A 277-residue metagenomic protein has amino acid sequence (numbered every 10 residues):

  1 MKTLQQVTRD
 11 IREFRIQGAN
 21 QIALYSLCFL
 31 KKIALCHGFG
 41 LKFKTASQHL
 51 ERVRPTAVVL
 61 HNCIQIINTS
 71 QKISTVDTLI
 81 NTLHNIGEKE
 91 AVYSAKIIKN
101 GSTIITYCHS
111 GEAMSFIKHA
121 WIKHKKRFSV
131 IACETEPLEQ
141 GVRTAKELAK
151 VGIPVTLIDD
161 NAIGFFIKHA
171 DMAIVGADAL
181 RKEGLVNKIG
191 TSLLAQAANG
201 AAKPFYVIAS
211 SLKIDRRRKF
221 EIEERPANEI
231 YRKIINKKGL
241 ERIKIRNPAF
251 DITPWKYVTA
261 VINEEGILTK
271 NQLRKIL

Functional and structural regions predicted by a protein language model:
M1-T75: Long amphipathic alpha-helical segments
L4, G87, N187-K188: A conditional alpha-helix N-cap/helix-loop micro-motif detector
R9, T45, S115, R143 (+1 more regions): Short Gly/charged-rich anion-binding patches and loops
R15, A34, G38, S47-R54 (+10 more regions): Structural signal for hydrophobic packing residues in well-ordered secondary-structure cores of soluble enzyme domains
I16, I104, H109, R181-V186: Short, glycine-rich nucleotide/cofactor-binding loops
N68-I105, A113, K126-A173: Ligand-binding beta-strand-loop-alpha-helix segment within the catalytic cores of soluble metabolic enzymes
G111-K123, A195: Histidine-anchored nucleotide/phosphate-binding helix
C133-L277: Conserved phosphate- and dinucleotide-binding cores of soluble alpha/beta proteins, encompassing both enzyme active
